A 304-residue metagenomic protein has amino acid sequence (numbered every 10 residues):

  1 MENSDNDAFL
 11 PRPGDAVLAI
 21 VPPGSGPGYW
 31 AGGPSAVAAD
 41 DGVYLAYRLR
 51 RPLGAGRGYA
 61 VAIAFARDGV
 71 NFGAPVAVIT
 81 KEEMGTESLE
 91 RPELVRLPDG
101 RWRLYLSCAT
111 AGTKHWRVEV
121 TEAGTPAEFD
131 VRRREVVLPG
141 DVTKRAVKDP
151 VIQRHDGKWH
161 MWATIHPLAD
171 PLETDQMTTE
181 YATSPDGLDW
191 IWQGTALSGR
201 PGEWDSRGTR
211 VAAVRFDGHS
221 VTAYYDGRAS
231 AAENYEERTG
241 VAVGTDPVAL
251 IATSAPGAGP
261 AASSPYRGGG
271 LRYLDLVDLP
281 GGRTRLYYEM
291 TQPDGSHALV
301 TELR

Functional and structural regions predicted by a protein language model:
M1-E87, V95-R207, R215-G269, D278-R304: Beta-rich carbohydrate-recognition and catalytic domains
R91: Peripheral membrane lipid-binding modules
